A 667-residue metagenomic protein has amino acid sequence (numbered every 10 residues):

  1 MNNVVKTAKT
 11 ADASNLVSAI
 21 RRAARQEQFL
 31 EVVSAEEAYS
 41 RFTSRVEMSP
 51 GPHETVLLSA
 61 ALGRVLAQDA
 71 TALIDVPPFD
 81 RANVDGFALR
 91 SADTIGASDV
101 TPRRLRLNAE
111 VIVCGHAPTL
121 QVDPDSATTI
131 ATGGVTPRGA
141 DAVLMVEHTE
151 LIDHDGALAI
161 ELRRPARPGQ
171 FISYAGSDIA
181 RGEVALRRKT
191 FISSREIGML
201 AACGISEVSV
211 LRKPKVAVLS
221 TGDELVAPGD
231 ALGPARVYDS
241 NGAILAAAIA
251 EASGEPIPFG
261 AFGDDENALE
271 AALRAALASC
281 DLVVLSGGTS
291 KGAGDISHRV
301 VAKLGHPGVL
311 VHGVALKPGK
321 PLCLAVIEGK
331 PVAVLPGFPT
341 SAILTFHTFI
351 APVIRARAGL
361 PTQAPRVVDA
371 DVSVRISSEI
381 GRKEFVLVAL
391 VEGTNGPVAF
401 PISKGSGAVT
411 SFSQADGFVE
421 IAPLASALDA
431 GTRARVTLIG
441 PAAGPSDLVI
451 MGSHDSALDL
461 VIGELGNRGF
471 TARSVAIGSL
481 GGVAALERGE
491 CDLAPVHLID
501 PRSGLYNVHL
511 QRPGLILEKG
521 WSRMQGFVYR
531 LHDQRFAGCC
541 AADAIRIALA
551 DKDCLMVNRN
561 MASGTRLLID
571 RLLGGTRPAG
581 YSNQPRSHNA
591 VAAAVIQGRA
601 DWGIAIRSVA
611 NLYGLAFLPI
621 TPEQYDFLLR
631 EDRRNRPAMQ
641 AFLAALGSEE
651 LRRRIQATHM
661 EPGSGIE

Functional and structural regions predicted by a protein language model:
M1-S98, L105-R106, T129, L144 (+2 more regions): Short, low-complexity N-terminal leaders and the immediately following helix N-cap/first helix
N2, E36-Y39, E54-S59, Q68 (+5 more regions): Flexible glycine/proline-rich
N2-E36, S206-L335, P339-T345, S456 (+8 more regions): Helix-rich terminal scaffold detector
L16-V33, D69-A70, A88-G263, N395-K404 (+2 more regions): Short, glycine/charged-enriched hinge/interface segments at domain edges or termini
P445-H454, A542-R566: Short loop->beta-strand "edge-of-pocket" segments that line small-molecule binding or catalytic clefts across diverse
G466-C539, D543: N-terminal segment of the mature folded domain
P495-Q511, A592-T621: A ligand-binding cleft/hinge motif common to bilobed small-molecule-binding domains
L515-G526, L615-A644, E661-E667: Periplasmic-binding protein-like
